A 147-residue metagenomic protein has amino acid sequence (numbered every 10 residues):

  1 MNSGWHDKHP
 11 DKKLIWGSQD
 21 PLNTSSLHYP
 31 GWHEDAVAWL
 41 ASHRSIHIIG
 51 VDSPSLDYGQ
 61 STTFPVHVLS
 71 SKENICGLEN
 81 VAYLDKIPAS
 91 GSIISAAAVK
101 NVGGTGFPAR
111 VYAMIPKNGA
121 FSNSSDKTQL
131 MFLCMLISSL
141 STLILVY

Functional and structural regions predicted by a protein language model:
M1-Y147: Active-/binding-site microenvironments in catalytic and ligand-binding cores
